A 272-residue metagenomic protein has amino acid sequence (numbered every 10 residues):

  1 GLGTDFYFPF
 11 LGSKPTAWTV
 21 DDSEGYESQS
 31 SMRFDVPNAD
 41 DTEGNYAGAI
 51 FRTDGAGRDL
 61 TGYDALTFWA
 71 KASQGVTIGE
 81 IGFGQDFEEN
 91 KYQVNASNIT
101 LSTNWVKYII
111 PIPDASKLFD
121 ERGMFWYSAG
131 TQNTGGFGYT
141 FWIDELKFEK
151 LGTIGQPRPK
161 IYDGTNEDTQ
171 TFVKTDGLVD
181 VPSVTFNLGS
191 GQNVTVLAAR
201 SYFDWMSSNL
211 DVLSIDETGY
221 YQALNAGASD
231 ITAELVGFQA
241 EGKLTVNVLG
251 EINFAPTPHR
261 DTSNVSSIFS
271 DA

Functional and structural regions predicted by a protein language model:
G1-S207, Q222, A226, D230 (+1 more regions): Beta-rich carbohydrate-recognition modules and glycan-binding surfaces
N209-G219: Surface-exposed, flexible coil segments in extracellular/virion-facing regions
